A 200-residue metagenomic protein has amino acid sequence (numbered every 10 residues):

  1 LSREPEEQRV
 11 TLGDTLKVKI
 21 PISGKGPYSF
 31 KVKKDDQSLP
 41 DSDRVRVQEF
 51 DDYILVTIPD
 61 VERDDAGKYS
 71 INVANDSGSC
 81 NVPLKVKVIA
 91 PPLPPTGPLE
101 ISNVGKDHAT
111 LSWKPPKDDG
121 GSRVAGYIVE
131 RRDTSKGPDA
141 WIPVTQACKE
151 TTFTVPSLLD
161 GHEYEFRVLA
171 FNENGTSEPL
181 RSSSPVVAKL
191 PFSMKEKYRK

Functional and structural regions predicted by a protein language model:
L1-P5, K34-D41, Q48-Y53, N75-S77 (+6 more regions): Flexible inter-domain hinge/linker segments at boundaries of tandem extracellular adhesion modules
E7-R9, D43-D64, K68-S77, K117-D118 (+1 more regions): Extracellular beta-strand/loop-rich beta-sandwich domains predominantly from IgSF
T15, K25-P27, D64-K68, S79 (+1 more regions): Extracellular Ig-like/FN3 beta-sandwich strand-entry sites
I20-K25, A74, K114-G120, R132: Acidic, Ser/Thr
G26-K33, A109, R123-Y127: Solvent-exposed loop segments of extracellular immunoglobulin-like
D107-S122, K200: Conserved aromatic anchor
V155-T176: Beta-strand-rich modules
